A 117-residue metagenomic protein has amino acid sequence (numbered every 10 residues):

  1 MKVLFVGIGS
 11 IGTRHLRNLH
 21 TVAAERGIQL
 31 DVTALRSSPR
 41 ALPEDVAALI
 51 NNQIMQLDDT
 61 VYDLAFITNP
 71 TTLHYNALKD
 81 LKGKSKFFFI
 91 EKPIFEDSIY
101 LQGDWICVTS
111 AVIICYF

Functional and structural regions predicted by a protein language model:
M1-L49, D58-T60: N-terminal Rossmann-like dinucleotide-binding module
K2, D63-L64, F87: Structural motif
N52-V61, G103: Short amphipathic alpha-helix with an adjacent loop that forms part of the alpha/beta core around
I67-T72, I94: N-terminal glycine-rich "phosphate-gripper" loop used for MgATP/nucleotide binding and carboxylate activation
T72-E91: Rossmann-fold NAD(P) dinucleotide-binding segment
F95-F117: A contiguous active-site-proximal alpha/beta segment in oxidoreductase catalytic domains
